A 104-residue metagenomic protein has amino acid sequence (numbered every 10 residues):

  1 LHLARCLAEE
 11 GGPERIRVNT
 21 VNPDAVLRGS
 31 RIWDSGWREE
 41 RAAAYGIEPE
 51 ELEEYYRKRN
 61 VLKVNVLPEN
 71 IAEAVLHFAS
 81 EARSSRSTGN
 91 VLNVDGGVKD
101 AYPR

Functional and structural regions predicted by a protein language model:
L1-E10, H77-F78: Conserved catalytic helix of short-chain dehydrogenase/reductases
G12, R17, R86-T88: Short, small/polar-rich loop/turn modules that mediate ligand/substrate recognition or access, typified
P13, V26-R59, P103-R104: A glycine/serine/threonine-rich, flexible loop-to-helix segment that serves as the NAD(P) cofactor-binding "lid"
R17-L27, N93-D95: Conserved SDR Rossmann-fold cofactor-binding beta-strand/turn motif
I47-P49, N60-I71: A conserved structural motif in NAD(P)-dependent oxidoreductases
V75-H77, R83-R104: Short C-terminal tail/terminal secondary-structure segment of NAD(P)H-dependent dehydrogenase/reductase domains
